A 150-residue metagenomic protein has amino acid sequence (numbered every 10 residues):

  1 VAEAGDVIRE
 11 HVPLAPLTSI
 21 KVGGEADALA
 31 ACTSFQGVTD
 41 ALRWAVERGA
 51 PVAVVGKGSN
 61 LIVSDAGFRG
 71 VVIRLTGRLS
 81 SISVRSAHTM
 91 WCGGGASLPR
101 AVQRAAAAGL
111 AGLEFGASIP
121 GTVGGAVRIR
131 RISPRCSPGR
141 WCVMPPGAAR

Functional and structural regions predicted by a protein language model:
V1-V123: Anion-binding (especially nucleotide phosphate/pyrophosphate-binding) glycine-rich loop and adjoining beta-alpha core
A111-S118, T122-R150: FAD-binding subdomain of flavoenzyme oxidoreductases
